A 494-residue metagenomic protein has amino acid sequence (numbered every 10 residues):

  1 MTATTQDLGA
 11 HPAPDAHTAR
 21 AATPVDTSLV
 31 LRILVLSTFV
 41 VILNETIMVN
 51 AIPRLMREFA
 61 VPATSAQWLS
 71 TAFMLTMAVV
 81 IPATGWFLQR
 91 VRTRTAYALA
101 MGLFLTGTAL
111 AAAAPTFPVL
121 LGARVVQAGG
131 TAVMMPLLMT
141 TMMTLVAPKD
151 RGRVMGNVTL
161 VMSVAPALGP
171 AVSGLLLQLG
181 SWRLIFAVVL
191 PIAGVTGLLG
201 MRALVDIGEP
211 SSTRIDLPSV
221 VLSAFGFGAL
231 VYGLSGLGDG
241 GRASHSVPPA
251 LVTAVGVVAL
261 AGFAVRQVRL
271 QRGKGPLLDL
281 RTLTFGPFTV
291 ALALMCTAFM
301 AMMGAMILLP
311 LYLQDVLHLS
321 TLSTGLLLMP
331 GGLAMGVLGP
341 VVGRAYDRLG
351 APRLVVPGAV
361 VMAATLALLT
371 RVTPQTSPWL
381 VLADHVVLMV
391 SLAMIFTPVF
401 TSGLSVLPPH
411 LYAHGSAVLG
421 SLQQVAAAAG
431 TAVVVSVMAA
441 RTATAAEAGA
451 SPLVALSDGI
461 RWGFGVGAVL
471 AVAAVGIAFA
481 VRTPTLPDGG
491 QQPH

Functional and structural regions predicted by a protein language model:
M1-V41: Cytosolic juxtamembrane N-terminal segment immediately preceding the first transmembrane helix of multi-pass
G9-P12, T196, R441-A450: Peri-membrane helix termini and adjoining interfacial loops of integral membrane proteins
R20-S28, K149, G197-F227, D239-S244 (+4 more regions): Flexible interhelical linker loops that connect adjacent transmembrane helices in multi-pass membrane transporters
D26-I52, F59-G85, R92-G107, V119 (+11 more regions): 12-transmembrane solute porter fold
E45, V49, T106-A112, S163-Q178 (+3 more regions): Membrane-embedded alpha-helical segments in integral membrane proteins
E58, R90, A112: Residues within the alpha-helical elements of helix-turn-helix
T144: Conserved Hanks-type protein kinase catalytic core
L190-E209, A224-G236, V255-Q271, A474-R482: C-terminal membrane-cytosol helix-exit motif in multi-pass small-molecule transporters
